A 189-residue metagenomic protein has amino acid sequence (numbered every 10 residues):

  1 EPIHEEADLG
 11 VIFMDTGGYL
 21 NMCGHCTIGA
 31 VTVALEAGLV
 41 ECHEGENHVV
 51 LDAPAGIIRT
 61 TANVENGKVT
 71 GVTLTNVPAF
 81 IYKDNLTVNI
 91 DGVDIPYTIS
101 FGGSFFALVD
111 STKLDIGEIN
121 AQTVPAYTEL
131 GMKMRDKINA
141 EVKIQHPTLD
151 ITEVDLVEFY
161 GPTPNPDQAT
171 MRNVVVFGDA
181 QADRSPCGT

Functional and structural regions predicted by a protein language model:
E1-M22, G29-P186: Active-site proximal loop and beta-alpha junction motif in alpha/beta enzyme cores
T189: Feature captures the catalytic cores and cofactor-binding loops of soluble hydro-lyases/lyases that act on carboxylate
